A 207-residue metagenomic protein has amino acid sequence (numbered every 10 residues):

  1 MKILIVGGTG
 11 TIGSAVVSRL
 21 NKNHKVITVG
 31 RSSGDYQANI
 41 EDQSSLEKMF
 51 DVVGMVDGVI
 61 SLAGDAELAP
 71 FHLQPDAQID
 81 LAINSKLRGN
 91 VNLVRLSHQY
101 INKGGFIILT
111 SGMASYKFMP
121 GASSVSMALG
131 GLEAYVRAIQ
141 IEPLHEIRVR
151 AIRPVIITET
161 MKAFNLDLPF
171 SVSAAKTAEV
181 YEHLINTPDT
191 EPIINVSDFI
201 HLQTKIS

Functional and structural regions predicted by a protein language model:
L4-R19: N-terminal Rossmann NAD(P)H-binding glycine-rich loop of SDR-like oxidoreductase domains
G30-S45: Rossmann-fold cofactor-recognition segment
S45, R88-L96: Conserved mid-core alpha-helix of short-chain dehydrogenase/reductase
I60-A69: Conserved NAD(P)H cofactor-binding loop of Rossmann-fold oxidoreductase domains
P70-F71, Q78-D80: Substrate-binding pocket helix/loop in short-chain dehydrogenase/reductase
A82-I83, G89-N92, F106-L132, V136-R137 (+2 more regions): Catalytic loop of short-chain dehydrogenase/reductase
Q99, I141-E142: Alpha-helical segment proximal to the catalytic Tyr-Lys
L144-I147, A151-V155, E159, F164-S207: C-terminal helical subdomain
